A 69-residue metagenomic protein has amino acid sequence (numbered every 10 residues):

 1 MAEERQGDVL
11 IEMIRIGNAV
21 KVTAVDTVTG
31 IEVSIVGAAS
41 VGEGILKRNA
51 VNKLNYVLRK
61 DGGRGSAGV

Functional and structural regions predicted by a protein language model:
E4-D61: Amphipathic, hydrophobic secondary-structure cores in small proteins
S66-V69: Mature, function-bearing regions of proteins
